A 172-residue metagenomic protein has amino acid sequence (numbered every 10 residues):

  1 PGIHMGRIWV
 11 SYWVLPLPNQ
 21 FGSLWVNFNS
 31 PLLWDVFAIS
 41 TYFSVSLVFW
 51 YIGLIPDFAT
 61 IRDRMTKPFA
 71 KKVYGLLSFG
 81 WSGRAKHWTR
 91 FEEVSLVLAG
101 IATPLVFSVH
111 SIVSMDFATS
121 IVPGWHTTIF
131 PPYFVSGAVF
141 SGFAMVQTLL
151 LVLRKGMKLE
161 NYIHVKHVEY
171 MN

Functional and structural regions predicted by a protein language model:
G2-W13, I55: Transmembrane alpha-helix boundary signature
W9-W25: Membrane-interfacial helical/loop segments at transmembrane boundaries in membrane proteins
S23, F28-N172: Long, contiguous internal "core" modules enriched in hydrophobic/ aromatic residues
